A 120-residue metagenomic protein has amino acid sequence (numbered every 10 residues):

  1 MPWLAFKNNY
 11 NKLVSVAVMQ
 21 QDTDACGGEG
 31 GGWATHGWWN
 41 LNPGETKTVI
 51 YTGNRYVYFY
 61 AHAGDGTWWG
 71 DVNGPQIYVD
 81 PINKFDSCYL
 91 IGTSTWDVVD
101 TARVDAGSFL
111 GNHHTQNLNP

Functional and structural regions predicted by a protein language model:
M1-A5, N9-N54, Y60-P120: Intrinsically disordered, low-complexity segments enriched in small/polar residues
